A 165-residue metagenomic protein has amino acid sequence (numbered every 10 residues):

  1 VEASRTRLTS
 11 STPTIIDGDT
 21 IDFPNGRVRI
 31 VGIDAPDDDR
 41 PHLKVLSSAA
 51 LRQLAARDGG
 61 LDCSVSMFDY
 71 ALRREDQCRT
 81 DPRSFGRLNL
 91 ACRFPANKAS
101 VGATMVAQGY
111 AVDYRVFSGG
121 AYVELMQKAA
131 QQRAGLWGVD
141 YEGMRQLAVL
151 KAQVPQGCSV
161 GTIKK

Functional and structural regions predicted by a protein language model:
V1-K165: Small beta-barrel nucleic-acid-binding modules, primarily SNase/OB-fold domains and secondarily Tudor-like barrels
